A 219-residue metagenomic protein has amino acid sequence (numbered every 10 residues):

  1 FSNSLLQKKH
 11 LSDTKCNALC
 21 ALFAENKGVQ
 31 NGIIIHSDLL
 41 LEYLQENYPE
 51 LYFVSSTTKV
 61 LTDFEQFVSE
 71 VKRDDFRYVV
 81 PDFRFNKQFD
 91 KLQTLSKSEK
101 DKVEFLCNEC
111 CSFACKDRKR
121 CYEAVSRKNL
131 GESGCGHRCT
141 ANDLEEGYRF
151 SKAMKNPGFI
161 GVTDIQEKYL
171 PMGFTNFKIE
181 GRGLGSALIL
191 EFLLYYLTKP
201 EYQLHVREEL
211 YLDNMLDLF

Functional and structural regions predicted by a protein language model:
F1-Q66, E70, F76-F219: Active-site pocket-lining/capping segments in soluble small-molecule metabolic enzymes
